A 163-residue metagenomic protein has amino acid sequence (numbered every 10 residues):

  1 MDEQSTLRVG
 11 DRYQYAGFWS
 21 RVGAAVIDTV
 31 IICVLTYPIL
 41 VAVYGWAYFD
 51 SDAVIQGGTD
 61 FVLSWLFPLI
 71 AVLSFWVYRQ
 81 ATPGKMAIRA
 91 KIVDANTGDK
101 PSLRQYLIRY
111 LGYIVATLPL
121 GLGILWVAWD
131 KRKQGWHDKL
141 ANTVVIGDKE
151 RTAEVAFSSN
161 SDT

Functional and structural regions predicted by a protein language model:
M1-G121, K139-N142, I146-T163: Short, small/hydrophobic-residue-rich motifs at membrane-helix boundaries and re-entrant hairpins of integral membrane
T97-G98, K131-K133: Juxtamembrane helix-boundary/capping and inter-helix hinge elements in multi-pass membrane proteins
P119-R132: Glycine-rich flap/beta-hairpin and adjacent strands of clan AA aspartyl proteases
